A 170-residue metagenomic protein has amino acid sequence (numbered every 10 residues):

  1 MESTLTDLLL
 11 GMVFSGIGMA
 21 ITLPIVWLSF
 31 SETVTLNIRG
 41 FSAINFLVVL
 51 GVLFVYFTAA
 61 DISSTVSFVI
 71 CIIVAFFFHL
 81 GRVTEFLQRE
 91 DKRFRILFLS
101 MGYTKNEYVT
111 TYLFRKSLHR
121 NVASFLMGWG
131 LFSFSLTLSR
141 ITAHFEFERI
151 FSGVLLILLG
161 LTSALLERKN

Functional and structural regions predicted by a protein language model:
M1-D7: Short, strongly hydrophobic alpha-helical membrane anchors
D7-G18, S42-L80, E148-L156: Loop-to-helix entry region at the N-terminal start of transmembrane alpha-helices in multi-pass membrane transporters
G16-G40: Transmembrane-helix boundary motif in ABC transporter permease subunits
V34-I44, S117-S124: Short, amphipathic, aromatic/basic-enriched membrane-interface segments that mark the entry/exit of transmembrane
S67-M101, H119-R120, S124-F125: Membrane-cytosol interface at the C-terminal ends of specific transmembrane alpha-helices in multi-pass membrane
I70-V74, E107-R140, L155-G160: Transmembrane alpha-helices
F76-Q88, S133, T137-T142, G160-R168: Hydrophobic alpha-helical segments, chiefly the membrane-spanning helices and signal/signal-anchor peptides
E146-N170: Hydrophobic alpha-helical transmembrane segments of polytopic membrane proteins
